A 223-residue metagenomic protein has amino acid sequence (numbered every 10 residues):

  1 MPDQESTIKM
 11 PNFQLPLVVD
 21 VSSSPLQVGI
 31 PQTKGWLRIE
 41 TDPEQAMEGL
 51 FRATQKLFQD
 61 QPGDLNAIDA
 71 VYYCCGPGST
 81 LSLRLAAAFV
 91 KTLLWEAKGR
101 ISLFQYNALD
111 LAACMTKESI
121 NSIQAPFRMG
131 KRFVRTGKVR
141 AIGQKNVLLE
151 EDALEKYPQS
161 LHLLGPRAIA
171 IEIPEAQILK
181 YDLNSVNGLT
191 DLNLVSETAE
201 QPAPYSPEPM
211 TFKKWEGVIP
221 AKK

Functional and structural regions predicted by a protein language model:
M1-T33, Q45-R52, L103-K223: Oxyanion-binding and handling regions
I30-P31, L37, T41, G63-N66 (+1 more regions): Recognition helices and adjacent regulatory flanks at domain boundaries
L37-E44, C74-T80, E175: A short glycine/serine-rich beta->alpha loop
T54, F89-L93, A113: Buried hydrophobic packing segments
T54-A70, Y157-P158: Phosphate/pyrophosphate-binding loops at sites that engage ATP/ADP/AMP, CoA/4′-phosphopantetheine, polyphosphate
P62-L65, L94-Q105: Phosphate-handling active-site elements
N66-G76, S160-A168: Short glycine-rich phosphate-binding loop at a beta-alpha junction
A70-R100: DPxDG-like acidic metal-binding loop motif
